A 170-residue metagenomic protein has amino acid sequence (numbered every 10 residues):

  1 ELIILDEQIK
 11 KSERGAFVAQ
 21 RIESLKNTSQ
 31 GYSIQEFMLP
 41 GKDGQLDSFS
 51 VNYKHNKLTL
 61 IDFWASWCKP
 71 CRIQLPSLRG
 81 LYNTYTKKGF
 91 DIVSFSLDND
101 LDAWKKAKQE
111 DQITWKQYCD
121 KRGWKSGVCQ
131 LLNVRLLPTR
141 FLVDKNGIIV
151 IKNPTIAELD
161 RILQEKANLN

Functional and structural regions predicted by a protein language model:
E1-F49: Oxidative protein folding and maturation machinery
P40, Q117-D120: Short acidic-hydrophobic, aromatic-tinged amphipathic segments that line or gate anion-handling sites
F49-K54, V128-L132: Short amphipathic alpha-helix with an adjacent loop that forms part of the alpha/beta core around
N56-T59, P138: Alpha/beta-hydrolase fold active-site loops
K57, F63-G80: Conserved redox-active cysteine motifs that mediate thiol-disulfide chemistry, especially di-cysteine Cys-X(1-2)-Cys
L60-I61, I92: Hydrophobic beta-strand anchors of alpha/beta hydrolase catalytic cores
I73-D111, G123-Q130: Structural microenvironment flanking redox-active thiols in thiol-disulfide oxidoreductases
I113, D120-A167: Thiol/disulfide oxidoreductase modules built on the thioredoxin-like
